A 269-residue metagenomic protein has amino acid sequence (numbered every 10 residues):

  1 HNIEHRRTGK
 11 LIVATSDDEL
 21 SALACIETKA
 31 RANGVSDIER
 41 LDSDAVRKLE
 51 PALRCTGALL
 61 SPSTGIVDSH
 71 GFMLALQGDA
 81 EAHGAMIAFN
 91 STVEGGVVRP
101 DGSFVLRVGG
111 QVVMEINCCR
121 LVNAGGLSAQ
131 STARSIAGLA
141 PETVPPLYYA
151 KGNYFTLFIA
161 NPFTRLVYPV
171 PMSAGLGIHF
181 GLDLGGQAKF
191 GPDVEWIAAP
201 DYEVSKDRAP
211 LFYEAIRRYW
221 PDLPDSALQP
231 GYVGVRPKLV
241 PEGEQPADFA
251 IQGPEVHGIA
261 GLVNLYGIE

Functional and structural regions predicted by a protein language model:
H1-L49, G177: Dinucleotide-binding Rossmann-like beta1-alpha1 core, especially the glycine-rich loop that anchors the ADP
H5-T8, T143-A150, D222-G234: A short coil-to-beta-strand element that immediately follows conserved catalytic motifs
R7, D42-S43, F89-S91, P230-Y232: Short loop/edge segments at beta-strand edges and connector loops that shape dinucleotide/nucleotide cofactor-binding
D18-S21, L49-T56, V97-V105, V240-P246 (+1 more regions): A short, glycine/Asx- and small/polar-enriched loop/turn that sits immediately N-terminal to a beta-strand
I38-L41, M86-A88, Q229, V263: General small-molecule cofactor/ligand-binding pocket signal
L59-R120: Helical element adjacent to the flavin cofactor pocket in flavoenzyme catalytic cores
S69, L184, E203-E269: C-terminal catalytic lobe of FAD-dependent flavoproteins
G96-G191, E195-V204, L223: Flavin-dependent oxidoreductases
